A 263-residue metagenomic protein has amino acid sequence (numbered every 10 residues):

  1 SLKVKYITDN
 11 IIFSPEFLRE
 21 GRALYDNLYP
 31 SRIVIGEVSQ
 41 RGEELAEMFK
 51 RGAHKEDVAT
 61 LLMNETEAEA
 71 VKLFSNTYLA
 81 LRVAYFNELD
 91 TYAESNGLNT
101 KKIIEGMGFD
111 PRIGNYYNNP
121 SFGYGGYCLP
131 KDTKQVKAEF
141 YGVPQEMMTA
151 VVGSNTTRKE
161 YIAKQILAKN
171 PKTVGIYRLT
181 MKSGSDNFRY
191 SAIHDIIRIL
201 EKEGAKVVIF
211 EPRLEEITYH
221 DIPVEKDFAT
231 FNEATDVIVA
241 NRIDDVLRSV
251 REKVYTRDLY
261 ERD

Functional and structural regions predicted by a protein language model:
S1-D263: Structural/interface elements that position substrates and couple domains in central-metabolism enzymes
